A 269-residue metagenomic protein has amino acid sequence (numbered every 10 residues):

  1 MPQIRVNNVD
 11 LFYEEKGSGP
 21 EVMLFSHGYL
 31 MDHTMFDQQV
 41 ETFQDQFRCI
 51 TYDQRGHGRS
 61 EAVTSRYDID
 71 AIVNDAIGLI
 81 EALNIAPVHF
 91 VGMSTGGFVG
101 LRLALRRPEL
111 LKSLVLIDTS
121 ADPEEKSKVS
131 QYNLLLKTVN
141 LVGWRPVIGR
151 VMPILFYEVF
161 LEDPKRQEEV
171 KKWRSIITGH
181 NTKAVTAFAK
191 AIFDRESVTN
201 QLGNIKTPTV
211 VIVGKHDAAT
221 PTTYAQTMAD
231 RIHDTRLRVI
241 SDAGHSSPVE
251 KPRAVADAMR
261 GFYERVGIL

Functional and structural regions predicted by a protein language model:
V9-A62: Conserved HGGG/HGGXW glycine-rich cap/lid loop of the alpha/beta-hydrolase fold
A71-V88: Conserved acidic catalytic loop of the alpha/beta-hydrolase fold
G92, G96, G100: Gly/Ala-rich beta-loop-alpha elbow adjacent to hydrolase catalytic centers
L101, L105-R106, K112-L141: Flexible "cap/lid" loop of the alpha/beta hydrolase fold
E125-S130, W144-G203: Conserved alpha/beta-hydrolase catalytic His-Asp/Glu region
I205, V211-V213: Short beta-strand/loop motif that positions the catalytic acidic residue of the alpha/beta-hydrolase fold
K215-T220: Acidic catalytic loop of the alpha/beta-hydrolase fold
T235-L269: Catalytic active-site module of serine/aspartate enzymes centered on a nucleophile-bearing elbow/loop
